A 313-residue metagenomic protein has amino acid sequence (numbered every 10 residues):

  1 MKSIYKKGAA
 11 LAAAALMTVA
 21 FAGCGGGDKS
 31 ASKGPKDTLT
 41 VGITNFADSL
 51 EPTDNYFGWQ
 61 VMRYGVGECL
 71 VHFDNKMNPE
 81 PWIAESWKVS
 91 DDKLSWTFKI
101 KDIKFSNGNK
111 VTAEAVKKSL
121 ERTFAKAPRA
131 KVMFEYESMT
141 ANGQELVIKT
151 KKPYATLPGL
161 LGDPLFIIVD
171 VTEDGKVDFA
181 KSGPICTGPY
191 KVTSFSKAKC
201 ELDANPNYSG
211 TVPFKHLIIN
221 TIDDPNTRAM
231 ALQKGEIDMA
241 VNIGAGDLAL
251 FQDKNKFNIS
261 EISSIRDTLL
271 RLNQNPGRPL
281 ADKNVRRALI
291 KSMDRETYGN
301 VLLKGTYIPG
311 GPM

Functional and structural regions predicted by a protein language model:
M1-L39, S49-P52, N78, D102 (+1 more regions): Short, low-complexity disordered leader/linker segments with a strong preference for bacterial N-terminal type II
P35-F46, E85, S95-I100, V116-S119 (+4 more regions): Short, well-ordered beta-strand elements
G42-V89, E121, I185-C186: N-terminal lobe/hinge region of extracytoplasmic solute-binding protein
D74, N78, G162-V212, H216: Gly/Pro-rich hinge or "lid" segments in bacterial periplasmic/extracellular proteins
E85-K126, V147, A231, P279-A281: Aromatic- and charge-enriched surface segment that lines or borders ligand/interaction sites
K88, K131-E173: Surface-exposed binding/hinge segments that line and control ligand-binding clefts or catalytic entry sites
P206-L250: Ligand-site clamp/hinge motif
N207, V241-M313: Local pocket/hinge segments that shape ligand/substrate recognition
